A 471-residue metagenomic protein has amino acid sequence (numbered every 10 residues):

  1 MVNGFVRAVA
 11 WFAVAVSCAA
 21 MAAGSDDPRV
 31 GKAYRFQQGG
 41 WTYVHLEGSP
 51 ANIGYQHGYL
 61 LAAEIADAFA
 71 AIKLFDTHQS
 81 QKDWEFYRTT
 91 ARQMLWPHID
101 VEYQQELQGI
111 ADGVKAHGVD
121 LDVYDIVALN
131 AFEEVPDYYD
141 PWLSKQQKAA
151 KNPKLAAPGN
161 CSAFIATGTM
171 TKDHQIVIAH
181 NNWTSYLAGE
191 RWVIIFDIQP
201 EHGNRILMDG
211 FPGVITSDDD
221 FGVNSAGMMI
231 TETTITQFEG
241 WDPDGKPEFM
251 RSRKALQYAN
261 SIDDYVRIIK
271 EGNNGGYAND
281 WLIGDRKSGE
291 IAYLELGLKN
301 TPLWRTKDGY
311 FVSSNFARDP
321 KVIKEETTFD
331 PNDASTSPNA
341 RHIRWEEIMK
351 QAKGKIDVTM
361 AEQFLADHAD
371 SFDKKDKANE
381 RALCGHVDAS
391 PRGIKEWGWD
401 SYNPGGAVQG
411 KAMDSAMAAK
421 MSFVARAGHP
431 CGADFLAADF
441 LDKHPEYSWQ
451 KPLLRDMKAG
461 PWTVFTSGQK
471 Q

Functional and structural regions predicted by a protein language model:
M1-V6: N-terminal secretory signal peptides that target proteins for export/translocation
A8-A19: Bacterial N-terminal signal peptides
A23-C161, T169-D173, L187, G203 (+2 more regions): C-terminus-biased signal that marks the final domain/tail of proteins
T169-T171, W183-S185, G213-V214, M228-I230 (+3 more regions): Short, glycine-/Ser/Thr-/acidic-enriched flexible segments
Q175-A179, T184-G227: Carboxylate/His-rich catalytic cores and anion/metal-binding grooves
V177-A179, G222, M229-E232, L282-G284 (+1 more regions): Structural recognition of the beta-strand scaffold that forms the well-ordered cores of secreted hydrolase catalytic
L187-W192, D218-D219, G240-D244, P302-K307: A short, polar/proline- and glycine-enriched secondary-structure boundary/capping micro-motif
I194-G210, I230, T234-Y277: Compact, glycine/acidic-enriched structural inserts
